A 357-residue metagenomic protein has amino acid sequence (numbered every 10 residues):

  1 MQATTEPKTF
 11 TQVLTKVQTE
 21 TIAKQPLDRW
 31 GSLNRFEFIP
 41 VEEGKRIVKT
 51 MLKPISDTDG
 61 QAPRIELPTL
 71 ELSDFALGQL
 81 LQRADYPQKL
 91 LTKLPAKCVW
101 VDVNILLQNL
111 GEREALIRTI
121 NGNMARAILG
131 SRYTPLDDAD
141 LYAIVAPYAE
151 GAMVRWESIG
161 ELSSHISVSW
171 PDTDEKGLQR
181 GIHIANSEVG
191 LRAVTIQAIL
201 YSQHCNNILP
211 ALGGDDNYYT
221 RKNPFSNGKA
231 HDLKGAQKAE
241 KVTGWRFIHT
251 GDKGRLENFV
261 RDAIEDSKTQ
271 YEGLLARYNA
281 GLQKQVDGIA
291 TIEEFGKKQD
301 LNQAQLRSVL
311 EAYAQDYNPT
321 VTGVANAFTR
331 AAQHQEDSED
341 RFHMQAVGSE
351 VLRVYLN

Functional and structural regions predicted by a protein language model:
M1-I144: Feature for intrinsically disordered/low-complexity regulatory segments and propeptides
Y133-N357: Intrinsic disorder/low-complexity polar-acidic segments
